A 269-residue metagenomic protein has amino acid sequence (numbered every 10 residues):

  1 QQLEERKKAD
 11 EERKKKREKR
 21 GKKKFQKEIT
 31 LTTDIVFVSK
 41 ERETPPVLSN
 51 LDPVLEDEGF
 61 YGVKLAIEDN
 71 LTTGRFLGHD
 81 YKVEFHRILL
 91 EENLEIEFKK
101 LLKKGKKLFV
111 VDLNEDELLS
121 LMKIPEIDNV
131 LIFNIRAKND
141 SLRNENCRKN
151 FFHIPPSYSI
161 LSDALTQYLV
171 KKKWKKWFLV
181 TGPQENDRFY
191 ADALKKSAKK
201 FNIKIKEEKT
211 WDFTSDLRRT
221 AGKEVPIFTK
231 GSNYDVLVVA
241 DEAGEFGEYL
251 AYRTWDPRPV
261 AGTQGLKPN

Functional and structural regions predicted by a protein language model:
E4-K100: N-terminal extracellular/periplasmic Venus flytrap/periplasmic-binding protein-like
G21-K23, V54, T73-R143, G244-E245: Beta-alpha junction/loop-to-helix N-cap segments that form part of ligand/metal-binding clefts
V36-F37, V83-F85, K107-D112, L131-R136 (+5 more regions): Structural recognition of the beta-strand scaffold that forms the well-ordered cores of secreted hydrolase catalytic
N50-Y61, I88, E92, D112-L119 (+4 more regions): Soluble non-cytosolic domains of exported or imported proteins
T72-L90, C147-F151, K199-R218: Short beta-strand elements in bilobed, periplasmic/extracellular small-molecule ligand-binding domains
I88-L108, Y168, R218-Y234: Short, well-structured alpha-helical segments in soluble
M122-I132, F189-N269: Extracellular/periplasmic bilobed ligand-binding domains
N150-T210: An alpha-beta-alpha
